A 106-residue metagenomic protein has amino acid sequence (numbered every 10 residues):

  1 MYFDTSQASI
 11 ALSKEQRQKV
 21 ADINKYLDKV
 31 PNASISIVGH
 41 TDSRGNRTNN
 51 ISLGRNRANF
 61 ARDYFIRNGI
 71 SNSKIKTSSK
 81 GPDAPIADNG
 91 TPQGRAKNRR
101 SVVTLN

Functional and structural regions predicted by a protein language model:
M1-S34: Periplasmic peptidoglycan-binding/tethering modules of Gram-negative envelope proteins
A11-Q18, V38-N106: Periplasmic OmpA-like peptidoglycan-binding domain that tethers envelope proteins to the cell wall
